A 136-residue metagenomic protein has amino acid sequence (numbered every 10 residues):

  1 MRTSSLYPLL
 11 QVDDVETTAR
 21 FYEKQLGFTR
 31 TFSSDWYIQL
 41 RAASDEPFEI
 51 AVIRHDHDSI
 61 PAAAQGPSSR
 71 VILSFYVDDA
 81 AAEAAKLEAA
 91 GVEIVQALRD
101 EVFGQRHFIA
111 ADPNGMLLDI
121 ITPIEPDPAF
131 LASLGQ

Functional and structural regions predicted by a protein language model:
M1-L6, T29-D78, A84-A111, T122-Q136: Vicinal oxygen chelate
L9: Active-site-adjacent loop/helix segments that line or gate small-molecule/cofactor pockets in enzymes
V12-D14, V102: Conserved beta-strand-loop-alpha-helix junction that forms the acyl-donor binding cleft
D14, D112-G115: Conserved phosphate-binding and hydrolysis motifs of nucleotide-dependent enzymes
D14-V15, D78-A80: Helix N-cap motif at beta-to-alpha junctions
T18-E23, L87, G115: Conserved active-site tyrosine of GNAT-family acetyltransferases
